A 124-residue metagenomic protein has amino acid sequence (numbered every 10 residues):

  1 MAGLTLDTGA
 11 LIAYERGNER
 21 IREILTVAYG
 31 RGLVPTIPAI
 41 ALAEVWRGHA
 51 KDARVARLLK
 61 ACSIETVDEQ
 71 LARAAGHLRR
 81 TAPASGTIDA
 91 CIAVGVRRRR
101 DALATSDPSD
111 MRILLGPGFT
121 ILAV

Functional and structural regions predicted by a protein language model:
M1, A93, R97-V124: Acidic, PIN/NYN-like endoribonuclease modules and their adjacent C-terminal/linker elements
M1-I37, W46-K60, V124: Short, well-structured N-terminal submotif of metal-dependent ribonuclease cores
L6-D7, I37-P38, S85-G86, P108 (+1 more regions): Histidine- and aromatic-rich ligand-binding microenvironments
D7-T8, V45, A75, D107: Generic structural signal for small/hydrophobic residues in well-ordered secondary structure, especially within
A10-L11, A41-L42, L71, I92 (+1 more regions): Alpha-helix capping/helix-boundary segments
I21-R22, L42, D52-V55, D68 (+2 more regions): A general structural signal for well-ordered alpha-helical segments in protein cores
V45, I64, G86-A102: Acidic, metal-associated active-site segment
A61-A82, P108: Acidic catalytic patch
